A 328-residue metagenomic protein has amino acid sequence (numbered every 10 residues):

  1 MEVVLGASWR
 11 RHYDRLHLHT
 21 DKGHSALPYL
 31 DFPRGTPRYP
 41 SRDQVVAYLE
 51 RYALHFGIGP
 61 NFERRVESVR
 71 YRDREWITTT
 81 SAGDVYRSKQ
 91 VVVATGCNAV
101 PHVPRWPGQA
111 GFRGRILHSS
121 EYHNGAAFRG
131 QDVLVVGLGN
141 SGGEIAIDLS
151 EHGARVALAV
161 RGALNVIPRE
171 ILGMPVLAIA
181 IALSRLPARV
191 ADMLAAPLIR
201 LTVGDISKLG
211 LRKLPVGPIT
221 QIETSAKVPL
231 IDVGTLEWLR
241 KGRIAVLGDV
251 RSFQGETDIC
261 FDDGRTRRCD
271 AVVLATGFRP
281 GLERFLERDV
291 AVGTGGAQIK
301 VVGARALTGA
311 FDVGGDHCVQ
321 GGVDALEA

Functional and structural regions predicted by a protein language model:
M1, A7-S8, P37-N140, E144-A328: Flavin (primarily FAD) cofactor-binding/catalytic cores of flavoenzymes
V4-D31, H55, G59: Redox-cofactor-proximal catalytic regions of oxidoreductases
D31-P37: A short acidic, helix-capping loop that chelates divalent metal ions and anchors anionic groups
